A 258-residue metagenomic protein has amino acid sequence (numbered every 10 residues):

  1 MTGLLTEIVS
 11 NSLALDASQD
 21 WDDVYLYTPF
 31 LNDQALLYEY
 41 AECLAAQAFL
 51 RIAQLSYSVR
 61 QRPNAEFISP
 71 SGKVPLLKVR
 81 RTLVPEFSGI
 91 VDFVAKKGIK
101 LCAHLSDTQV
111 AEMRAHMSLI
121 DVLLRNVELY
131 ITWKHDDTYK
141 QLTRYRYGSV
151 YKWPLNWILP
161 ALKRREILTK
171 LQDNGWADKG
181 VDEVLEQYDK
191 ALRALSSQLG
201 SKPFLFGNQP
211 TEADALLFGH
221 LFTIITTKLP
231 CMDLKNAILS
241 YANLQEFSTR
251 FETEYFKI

Functional and structural regions predicted by a protein language model:
T2-L159, L205, I225: GST-like domain detector, emphasizing the conserved glutathione-binding G-site in the N-terminal thioredoxin-like
M117, S196-L199, E252: N-terminal cationic-hydrophobic initiation segments that often serve targeting/anchoring roles
L124-E246: GST-like fold's C-terminal all-alpha helical module
Q245-I258: C-terminal helix/juxtamembrane-tail motif
